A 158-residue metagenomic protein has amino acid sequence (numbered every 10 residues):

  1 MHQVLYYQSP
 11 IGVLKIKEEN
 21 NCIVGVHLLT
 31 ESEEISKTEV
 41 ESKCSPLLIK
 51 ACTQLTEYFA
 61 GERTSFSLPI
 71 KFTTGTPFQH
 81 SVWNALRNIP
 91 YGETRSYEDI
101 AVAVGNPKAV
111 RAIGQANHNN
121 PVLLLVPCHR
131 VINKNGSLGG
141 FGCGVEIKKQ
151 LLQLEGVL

Functional and structural regions predicted by a protein language model:
M1-K108, L154, L158: Basic nucleic-acid-binding alpha-helical/helix-turn surface characteristic of O6-alkylguanine DNA
L68-F72, I113, L138-F141: Short clusters of hydrophobic/aromatic residues that line enzyme substrate/ligand-binding pockets
K108-N120: Regulatory, non-catalytic segments
L124-V131: Short Lys/Arg-enriched helix C-cap and helix-to-coil transition segments that create basic nucleic-acid-contact patches
N135-L158: …primarily DNA-binding HTH/wHTH and HhH modules…
